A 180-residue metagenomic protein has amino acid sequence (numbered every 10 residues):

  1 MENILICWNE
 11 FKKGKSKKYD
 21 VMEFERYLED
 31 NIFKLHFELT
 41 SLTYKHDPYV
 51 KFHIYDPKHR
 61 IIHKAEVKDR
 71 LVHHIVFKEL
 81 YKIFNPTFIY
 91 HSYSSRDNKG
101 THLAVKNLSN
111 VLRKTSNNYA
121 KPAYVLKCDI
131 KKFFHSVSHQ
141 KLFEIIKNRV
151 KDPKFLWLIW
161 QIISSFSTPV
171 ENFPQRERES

Functional and structural regions predicted by a protein language model:
M1-F33: Non-catalytic, polymerase-adjacent accessory regions of viral genome-replication enzymes
M1-G14, H46-K51, F77-I83: Short, compositionally biased low-complexity segments
G14-M22, D47-H73, T87-G100, F166-S180: Short, conserved non-catalytic motifs in the polymerase core
E23-S41, F52, E66: N-terminal accessory alpha/beta regions
N31, E38, V111, T115-S180: Conserved polymerase palm-domain catalytic core
S94-N118: Charged mid-protein connector segments
